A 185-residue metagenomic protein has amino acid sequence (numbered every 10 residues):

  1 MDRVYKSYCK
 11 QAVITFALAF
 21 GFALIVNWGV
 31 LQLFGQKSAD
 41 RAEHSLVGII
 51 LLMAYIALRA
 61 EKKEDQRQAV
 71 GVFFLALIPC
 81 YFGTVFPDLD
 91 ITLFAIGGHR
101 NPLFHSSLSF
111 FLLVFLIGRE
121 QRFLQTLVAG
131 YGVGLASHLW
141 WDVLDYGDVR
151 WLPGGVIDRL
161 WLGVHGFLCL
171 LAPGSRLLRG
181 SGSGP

Functional and structural regions predicted by a protein language model:
M1-P185: N-terminal membrane-targeting hydrophobic helices
